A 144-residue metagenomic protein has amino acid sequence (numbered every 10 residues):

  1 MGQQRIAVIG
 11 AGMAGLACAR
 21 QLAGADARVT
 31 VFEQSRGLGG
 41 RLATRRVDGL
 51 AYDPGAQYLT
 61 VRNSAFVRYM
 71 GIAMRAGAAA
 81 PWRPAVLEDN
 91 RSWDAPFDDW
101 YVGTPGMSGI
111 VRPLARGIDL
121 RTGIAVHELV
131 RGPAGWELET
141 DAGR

Functional and structural regions predicted by a protein language model:
G2-A14: Beta1/beta-strand and adjacent pyrophosphate-binding region of the FAD-binding site in flavoprotein oxidoreductases
G2-Q4, E139-R144: Core beta-strand elements of the Rossmann-like FAD/NAD(P) dinucleotide-binding domain in flavoenzyme oxidoreductases
A7-I9, Q21-V47: Glycine-rich FAD pyrophosphate-binding loop
A17-R28, L114-I118: A short, Lys/Arg-enriched amphipathic alpha-helix followed by its capping loop at the start of a domain
T44-A85: N-terminal FAD cofactor-binding segment of flavoenzymes
Y58-R62, L87, R91-P113: Short beta-strand to alpha-helix junction loop
T122-E137: A conserved short coil-to-beta-strand element within the FAD-binding core of flavoproteins
